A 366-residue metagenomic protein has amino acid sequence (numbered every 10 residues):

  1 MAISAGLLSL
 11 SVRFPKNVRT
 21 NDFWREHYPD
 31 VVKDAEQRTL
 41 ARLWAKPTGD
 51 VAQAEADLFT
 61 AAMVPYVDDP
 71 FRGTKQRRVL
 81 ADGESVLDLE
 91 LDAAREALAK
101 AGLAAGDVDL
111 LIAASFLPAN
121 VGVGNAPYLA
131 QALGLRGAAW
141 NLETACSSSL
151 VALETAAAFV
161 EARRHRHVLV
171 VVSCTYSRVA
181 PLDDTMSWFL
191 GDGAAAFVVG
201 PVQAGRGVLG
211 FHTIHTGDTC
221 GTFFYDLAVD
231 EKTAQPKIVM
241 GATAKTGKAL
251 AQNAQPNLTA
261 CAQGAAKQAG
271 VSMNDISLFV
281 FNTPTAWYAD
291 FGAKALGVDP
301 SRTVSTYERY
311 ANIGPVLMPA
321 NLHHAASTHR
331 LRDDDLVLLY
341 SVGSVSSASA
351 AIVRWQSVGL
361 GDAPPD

Functional and structural regions predicted by a protein language model:
M1-G83, D184-Q252, P256, A260 (+1 more regions): Condensing-enzyme catalytic core mediating Claisen C-C bond formation in acyl metabolism
L8-S11, E143, V168-C174, V199 (+1 more regions): Short beta-strand segments
V18-R19, G122-N125, L153-E154, V179-D184 (+1 more regions): Short acidic, glycine/serine/threonine-rich loops at helix termini
T48-A119, N125-A126: Metal-dependent C-N hydrolase catalytic cores
A62-D68, L117-G134, V170-T175, V229-A234 (+1 more regions): Acidic-glycine-rich active-site phosphate/pyrophosphate-binding loop
Y66-P70, A93-D109, A260-S277, A325-R330: Phosphate/pyrophosphate-binding loops at sites that engage ATP/ADP/AMP, CoA/4′-phosphopantetheine, polyphosphate
L91-A94, L117-A119, Y128-Q131, R136-A162 (+3 more regions): Claisen-condensing/thiolase-fold acyl-transfer catalytic domains that form or cleave C-C bonds in fatty acid
R163-A194: Flexible, glycine-rich active-site loops centered on histidine and acidic residues that chelate a metal or position
